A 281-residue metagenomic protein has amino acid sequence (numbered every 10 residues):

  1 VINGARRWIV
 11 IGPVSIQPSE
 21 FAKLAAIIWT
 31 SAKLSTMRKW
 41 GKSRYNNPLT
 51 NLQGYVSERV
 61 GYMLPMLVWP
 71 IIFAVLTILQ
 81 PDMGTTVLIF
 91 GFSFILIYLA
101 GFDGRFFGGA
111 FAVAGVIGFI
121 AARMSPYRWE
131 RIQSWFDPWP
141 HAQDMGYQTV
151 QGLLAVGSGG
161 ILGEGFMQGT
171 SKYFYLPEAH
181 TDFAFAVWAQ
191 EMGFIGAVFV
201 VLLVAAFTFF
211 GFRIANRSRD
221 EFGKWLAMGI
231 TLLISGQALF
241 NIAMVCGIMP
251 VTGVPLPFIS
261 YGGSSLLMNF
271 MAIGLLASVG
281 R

Functional and structural regions predicted by a protein language model:
V1-Q148, A186-M244, M271-L275: Hydrophobic alpha-helical transmembrane segments of multi-pass inner membrane proteins, especially in bacterial systems
G12-A22, L79-P81, G160-G165, V254-M268: Glycine/serine-rich anion-binding loops at beta->alpha junctions that coordinate negatively charged ligand groups
N47, A100, Q168, Y175-P177 (+1 more regions): Intrinsically disordered, low-complexity regions enriched in small/polar residues
D82-V87, E164-G169, A179-T181, V198 (+3 more regions): Transmembrane helix boundary and interhelical junction motifs in multipass membrane proteins
S93, Q168, K172-F174, L256 (+1 more regions): N-terminal low-complexity, intrinsically disordered patches enriched in charged
S134, P138-T181, F185, M192-G196: TM-adjacent membrane-interface loops and short helices in multi-pass inner/ER membrane proteins
N241-R281: A juxtamembrane structural motif centered on a specific transmembrane helix
